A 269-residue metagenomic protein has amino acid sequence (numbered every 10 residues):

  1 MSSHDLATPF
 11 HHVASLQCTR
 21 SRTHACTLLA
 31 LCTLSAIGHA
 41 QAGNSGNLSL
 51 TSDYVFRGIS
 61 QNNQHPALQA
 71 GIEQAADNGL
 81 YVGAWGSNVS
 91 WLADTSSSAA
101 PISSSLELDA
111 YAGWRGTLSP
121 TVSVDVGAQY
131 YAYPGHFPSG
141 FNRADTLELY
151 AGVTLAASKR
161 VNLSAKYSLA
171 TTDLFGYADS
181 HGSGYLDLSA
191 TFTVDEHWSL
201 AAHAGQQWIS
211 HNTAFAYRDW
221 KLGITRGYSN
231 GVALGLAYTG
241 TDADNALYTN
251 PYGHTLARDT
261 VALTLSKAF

Functional and structural regions predicted by a protein language model:
M1-G43: Cleavable N-terminal export/targeting peptides
Q41-L92, S96, T260, S266: Short glycine/proline- and aromatic-enriched beta-strand/turn motifs that initiate or cap beta-hairpins
N44-G46, N78-A84, P120-V126, S158-A165 (+3 more regions): Repeated loop/turn-to-beta-strand initiation elements of outer-membrane beta-barrel proteins
L50-F56, G86-S90, G116, Y130-P134 (+5 more regions): Transmembrane beta-strands of outer-membrane beta-barrel pores
Q64-L68, S104-L108, R143-L149, S180-L186 (+2 more regions): Residues that define the transmembrane beta-barrel architecture of outer-membrane proteins
Q74-A76, W114-G116, V122, Y130 (+6 more regions): Residue-level signature of outer-membrane beta-barrel architecture
N142-H211, D219, G227, Y238-G240: Detector for outer-membrane/organellar transmembrane beta-barrel domains, recognizing the amphipathic beta-strand
F192, L222, R226-V232, Y238-G240 (+1 more regions): Outer-membrane beta-barrel "beta-signal"
